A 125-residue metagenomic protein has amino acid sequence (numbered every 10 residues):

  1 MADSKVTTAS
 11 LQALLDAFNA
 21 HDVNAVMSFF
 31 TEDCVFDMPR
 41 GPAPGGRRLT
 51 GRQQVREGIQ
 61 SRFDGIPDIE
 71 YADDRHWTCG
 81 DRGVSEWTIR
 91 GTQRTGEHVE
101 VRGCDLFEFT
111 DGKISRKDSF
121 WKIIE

Functional and structural regions predicted by a protein language model:
A2-S4, N24-R75, C79: A solvent-exposed, acidic/Ser-Thr-rich amphipathic alpha-helical stretch
D3-D22, F29: Short, aromatic-enriched amphipathic alpha-helices that serve as compact interaction elements
A9, D68-E70, V99-V101: Short solvent-exposed loop/turn micro-motifs enriched in small/polar/acidic residues
F30, I89-G91, W121: Short beta-strand segments enriched in hydrophobic/aromatic residues within well-folded beta-rich domains
V35, E97, K113-S115: Residue-level signal for well-ordered, solvent-exposed loop/turn and beta-edge residues enriched in charged/polar side
G80-I89: A short hydrophobic beta-strand element
T88-T110: Exposed beta-sheet edge and beta->alpha loop/turn motif
R102, L106-E125: Short beta-strand edge/turn micro-motifs at domain boundaries
